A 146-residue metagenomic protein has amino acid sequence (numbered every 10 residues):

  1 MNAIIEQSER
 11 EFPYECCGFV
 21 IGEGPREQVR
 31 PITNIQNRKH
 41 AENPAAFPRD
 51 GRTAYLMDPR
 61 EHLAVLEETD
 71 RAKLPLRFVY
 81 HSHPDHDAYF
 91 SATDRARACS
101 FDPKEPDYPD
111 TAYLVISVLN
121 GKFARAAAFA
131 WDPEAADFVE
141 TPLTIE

Functional and structural regions predicted by a protein language model:
M1-L76, D85-E146: Conserved beta-strand-loop surface patch within small alpha/beta domains used for substrate/adaptor or ligand engagement
S82: Residue-level "edge-of-site" marker
